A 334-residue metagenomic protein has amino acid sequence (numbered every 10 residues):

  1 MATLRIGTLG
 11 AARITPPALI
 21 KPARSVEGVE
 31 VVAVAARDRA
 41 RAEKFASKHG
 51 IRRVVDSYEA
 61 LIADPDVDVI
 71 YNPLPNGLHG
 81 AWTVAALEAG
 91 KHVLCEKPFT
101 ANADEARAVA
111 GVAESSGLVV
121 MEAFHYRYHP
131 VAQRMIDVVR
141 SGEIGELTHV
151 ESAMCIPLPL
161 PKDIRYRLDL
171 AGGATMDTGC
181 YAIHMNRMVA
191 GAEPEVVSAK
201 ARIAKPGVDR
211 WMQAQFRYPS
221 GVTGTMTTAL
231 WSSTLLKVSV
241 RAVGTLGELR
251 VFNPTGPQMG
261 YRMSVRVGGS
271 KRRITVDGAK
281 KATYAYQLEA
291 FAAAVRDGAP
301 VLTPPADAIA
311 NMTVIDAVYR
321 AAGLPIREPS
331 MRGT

Functional and structural regions predicted by a protein language model:
M1-H49: N-terminal Rossmann-like dinucleotide-binding module
M1-T3, V69-Y71, P219, A290-T334: C-terminal helix-rich "cap/oligomerization" subdomain common to oxidoreductases
T15, V55, L94-C95, V120-E122 (+3 more regions): Hydrophobic residues in well-ordered beta-strands that form the structural core
H49-G111: Beta-loop-alpha module in the N-terminal Rossmann-like domain of NAD(P)-dependent dehydrogenases, especially those
A108-Y126, E146-H149: Rossmann-fold dehydrogenase core element
Y126-K205, P325: Predominantly a Rossmann-like dinucleotide-binding segment in NAD(P)-dependent oxidoreductases
H184-P257, G278, A285-G298, R332-G333: Contiguous beta-strand/loop segments that form the cofactor/metal-binding neighborhood of enzyme cores
